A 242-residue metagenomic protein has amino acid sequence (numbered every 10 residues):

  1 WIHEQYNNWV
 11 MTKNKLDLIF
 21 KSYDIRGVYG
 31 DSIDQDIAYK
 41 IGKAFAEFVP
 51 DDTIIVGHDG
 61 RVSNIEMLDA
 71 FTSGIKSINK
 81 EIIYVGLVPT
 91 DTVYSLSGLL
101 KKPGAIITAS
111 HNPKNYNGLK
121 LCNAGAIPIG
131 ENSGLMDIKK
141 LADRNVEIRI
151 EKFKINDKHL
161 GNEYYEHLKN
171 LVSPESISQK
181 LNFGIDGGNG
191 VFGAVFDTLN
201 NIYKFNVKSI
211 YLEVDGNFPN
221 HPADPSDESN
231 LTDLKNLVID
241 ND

Functional and structural regions predicted by a protein language model:
W9-S73, S77-N79, K154-L181: An N-terminal, well-structured beta->alpha segment
Y23, H58, T108, I185-G188: Active-site flanking residues adjacent to catalytic metal/cofactor-binding acidic residues
R26, R61, N112, A126-I127 (+1 more regions): Short, glycine-/Ser/Thr-/acidic-enriched flexible segments
R26-Y29, D59, V88, K120 (+1 more regions): Gly/Ser/Thr-rich beta-alpha loop segments that engage phosphate groups in nucleotides
I54-N117, L199-D242: N-terminal small/polar loop signature for handling phosphorylated ligands or for N-terminal nucleophile
N117-D240: Gly/Ser/Thr-enriched, mixed-charge loops and adjacent short helices that form phosphate/oxyanion-binding elements
